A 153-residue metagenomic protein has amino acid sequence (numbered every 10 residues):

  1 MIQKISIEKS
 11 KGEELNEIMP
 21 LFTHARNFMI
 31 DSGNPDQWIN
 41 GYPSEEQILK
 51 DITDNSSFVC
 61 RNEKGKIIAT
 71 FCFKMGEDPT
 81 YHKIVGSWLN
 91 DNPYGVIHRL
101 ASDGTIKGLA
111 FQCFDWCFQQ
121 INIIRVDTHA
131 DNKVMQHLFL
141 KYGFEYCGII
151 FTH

Functional and structural regions predicted by a protein language model:
I5, G65-T70, G95: Glycine-rich phosphate/pyrophosphate-binding loop shared by adenosine-nucleotide-utilizing enzymes
I5-P20: A short beta-loop-alpha structural element at the N-terminal edge of CoA-dependent acyl/N-acetyltransferase catalytic
R26-Q47: Conserved GNAT-fold acetyl-CoA-binding loop/helix
V59, K66-G76: Conserved beta-strand in the GNAT
C72-T105: Conserved acyl-donor/pantetheine-binding loop and adjacent beta-alpha core of acyl/acetyltransferases and related
S102-Q119, Q136-K141: Conserved acetyl-CoA-binding loop-helix of GNAT-fold acetyltransferases
Q120-D131: Conserved GNAT acetyl-CoA-binding A-motif
D127, E145-H153: Conserved catalytic-core motifs of GNAT/GCN5-like acyltransferases
